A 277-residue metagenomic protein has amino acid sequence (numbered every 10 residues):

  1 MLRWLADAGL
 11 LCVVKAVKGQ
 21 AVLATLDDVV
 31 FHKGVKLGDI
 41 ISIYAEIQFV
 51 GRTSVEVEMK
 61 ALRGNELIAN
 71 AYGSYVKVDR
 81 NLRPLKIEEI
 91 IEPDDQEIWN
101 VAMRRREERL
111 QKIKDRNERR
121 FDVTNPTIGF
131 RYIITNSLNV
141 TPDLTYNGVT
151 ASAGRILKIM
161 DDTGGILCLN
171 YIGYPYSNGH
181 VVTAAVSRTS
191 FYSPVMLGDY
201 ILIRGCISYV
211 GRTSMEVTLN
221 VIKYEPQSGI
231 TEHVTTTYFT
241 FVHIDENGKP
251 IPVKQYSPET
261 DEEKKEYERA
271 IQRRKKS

Functional and structural regions predicted by a protein language model:
M1, R104-I159, T163-G173, K276-S277: Catalytic strand-loop segment that frames the active site of acyl-thioester-processing enzymes
M1-G9, V14: N-terminal, Lys/Arg-enriched amphipathic/low-complexity engagement segments that precede the first folded domain
D7-L10, T25, T135, T141-S152 (+4 more regions): Catalytic cores of nucleotide-enabled group-transfer and carboxylate-activating enzymes in metabolic and assembly-line
V14-V22, Y171-V182: Short, basic/aromatic beta-hairpin or loop at an interaction surface
V17-G19, D28, A151-R155, S177 (+1 more regions): A short beta-loop-beta micro-motif enriched in histidine and acidic residues
V22-S42, A71, V181-S193, L202: A cross-kingdom feature marking solvent-exposed beta-strand/loop segments within repeated, beta-rich binding/scaffold
K36-I40, Y44, Q48-I113, M196-L197 (+1 more regions): HotDog/MaoC-like acyl-thioester-processing domains
